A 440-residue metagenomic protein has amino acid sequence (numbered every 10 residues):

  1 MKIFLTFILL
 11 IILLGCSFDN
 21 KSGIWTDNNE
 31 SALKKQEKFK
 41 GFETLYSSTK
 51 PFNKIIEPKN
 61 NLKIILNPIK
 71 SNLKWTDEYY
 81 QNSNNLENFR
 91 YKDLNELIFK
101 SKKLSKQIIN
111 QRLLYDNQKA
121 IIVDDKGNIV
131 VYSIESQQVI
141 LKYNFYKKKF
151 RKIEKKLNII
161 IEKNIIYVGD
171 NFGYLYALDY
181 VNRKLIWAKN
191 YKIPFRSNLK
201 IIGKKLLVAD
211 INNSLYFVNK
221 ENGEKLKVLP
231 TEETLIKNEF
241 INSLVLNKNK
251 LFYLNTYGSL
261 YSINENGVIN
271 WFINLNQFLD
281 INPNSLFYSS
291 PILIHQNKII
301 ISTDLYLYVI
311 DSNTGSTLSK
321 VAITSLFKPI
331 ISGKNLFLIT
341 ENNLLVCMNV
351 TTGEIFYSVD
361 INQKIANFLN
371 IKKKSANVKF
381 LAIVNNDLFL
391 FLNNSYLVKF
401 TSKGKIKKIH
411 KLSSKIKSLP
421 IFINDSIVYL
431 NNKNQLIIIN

Functional and structural regions predicted by a protein language model:
I12-Y46: Bacterial Sec signal peptide processing site at the extreme N-terminus
K35-I56, N60-L97: Blade/loop signatures of beta-propeller domains
L94-N117, Q138-I160, K184-G203, K225-K248 (+5 more regions): Extracytoplasmic beta-rich repeat domains
V130, Y176, Y216, Y261 (+4 more regions): WD40 beta-propeller blade core
S133-Q137, D179-R183, N219-G223, N264-V268 (+4 more regions): Short loop/turn segments that connect beta-strands within beta-propeller blades
I339-N342, C347, V359-Q363, L369-F400: Loop/turn-rich, solvent-exposed surfaces of beta-rich toroidal or solenoidal domains
S414-N440: Blade-level signature of beta-propeller repeat domains, shared across WD40, Kelch, NHL, RCC1 and BNR/Asp-box propellers
